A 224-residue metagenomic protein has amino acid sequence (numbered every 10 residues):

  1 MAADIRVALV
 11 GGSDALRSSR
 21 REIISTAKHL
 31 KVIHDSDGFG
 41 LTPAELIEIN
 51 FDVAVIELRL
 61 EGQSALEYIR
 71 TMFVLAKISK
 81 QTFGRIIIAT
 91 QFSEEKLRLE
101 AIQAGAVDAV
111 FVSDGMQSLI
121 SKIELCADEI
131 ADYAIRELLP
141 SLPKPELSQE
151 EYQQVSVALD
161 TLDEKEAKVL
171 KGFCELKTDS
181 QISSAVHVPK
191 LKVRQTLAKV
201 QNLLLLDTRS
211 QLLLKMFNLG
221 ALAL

Functional and structural regions predicted by a protein language model:
A2-L16, R20-I24, A54, L162: Conserved acidic segment of CheY-like receiver
H29-F39, L206: Short hydrophobic/Thr-rich beta-strand motif most characteristic of the beta2 strand and flanking loop of CheY-like
D37-V53, E61-Q63: Acidic, metal-coordinating helix/loop segments flanking the phosphotransfer/catalytic sites of two-component signaling
A54-L75: Conserved phosphotransfer microenvironments
S79-S93: A short, hydrophobic beta-strand element within the central beta-sheet of small alpha/beta folds
L99-I102, V107-V157: Short, flexible helix-to-coil linker/hinge segments that flank and couple to helix-turn-helix
Q149-K192: Helix-turn-helix DNA-binding segment
A198-L224: Basic, Lys/Arg-enriched C-terminal extension of HTH/homeodomain DNA-binding domains
